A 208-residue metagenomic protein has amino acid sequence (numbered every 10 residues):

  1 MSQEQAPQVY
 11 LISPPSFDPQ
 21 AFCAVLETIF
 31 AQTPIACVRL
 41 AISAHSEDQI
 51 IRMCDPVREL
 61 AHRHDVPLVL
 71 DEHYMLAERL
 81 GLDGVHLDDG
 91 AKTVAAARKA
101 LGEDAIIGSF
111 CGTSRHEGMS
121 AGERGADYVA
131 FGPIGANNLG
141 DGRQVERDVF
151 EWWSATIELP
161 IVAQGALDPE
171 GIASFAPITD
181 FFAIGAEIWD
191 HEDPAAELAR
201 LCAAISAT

Functional and structural regions predicted by a protein language model:
M1-A91, K99-D127, D141, W152 (+3 more regions): Conserved N-terminal beta1-alpha1 strand-loop-helix module at the mouth
V94: Short alpha-helix immediately C-terminal to the canonical SAM-binding loop
F131, V162-A166, I184-A186: Glycine-rich beta-strand-to-loop/alpha-helix junction loops that act as flexible
Q144: Acyl-donor (CoA/ACP) binding surface of acyl/acetyltransferases
F181: C-terminal binding/interaction regions
